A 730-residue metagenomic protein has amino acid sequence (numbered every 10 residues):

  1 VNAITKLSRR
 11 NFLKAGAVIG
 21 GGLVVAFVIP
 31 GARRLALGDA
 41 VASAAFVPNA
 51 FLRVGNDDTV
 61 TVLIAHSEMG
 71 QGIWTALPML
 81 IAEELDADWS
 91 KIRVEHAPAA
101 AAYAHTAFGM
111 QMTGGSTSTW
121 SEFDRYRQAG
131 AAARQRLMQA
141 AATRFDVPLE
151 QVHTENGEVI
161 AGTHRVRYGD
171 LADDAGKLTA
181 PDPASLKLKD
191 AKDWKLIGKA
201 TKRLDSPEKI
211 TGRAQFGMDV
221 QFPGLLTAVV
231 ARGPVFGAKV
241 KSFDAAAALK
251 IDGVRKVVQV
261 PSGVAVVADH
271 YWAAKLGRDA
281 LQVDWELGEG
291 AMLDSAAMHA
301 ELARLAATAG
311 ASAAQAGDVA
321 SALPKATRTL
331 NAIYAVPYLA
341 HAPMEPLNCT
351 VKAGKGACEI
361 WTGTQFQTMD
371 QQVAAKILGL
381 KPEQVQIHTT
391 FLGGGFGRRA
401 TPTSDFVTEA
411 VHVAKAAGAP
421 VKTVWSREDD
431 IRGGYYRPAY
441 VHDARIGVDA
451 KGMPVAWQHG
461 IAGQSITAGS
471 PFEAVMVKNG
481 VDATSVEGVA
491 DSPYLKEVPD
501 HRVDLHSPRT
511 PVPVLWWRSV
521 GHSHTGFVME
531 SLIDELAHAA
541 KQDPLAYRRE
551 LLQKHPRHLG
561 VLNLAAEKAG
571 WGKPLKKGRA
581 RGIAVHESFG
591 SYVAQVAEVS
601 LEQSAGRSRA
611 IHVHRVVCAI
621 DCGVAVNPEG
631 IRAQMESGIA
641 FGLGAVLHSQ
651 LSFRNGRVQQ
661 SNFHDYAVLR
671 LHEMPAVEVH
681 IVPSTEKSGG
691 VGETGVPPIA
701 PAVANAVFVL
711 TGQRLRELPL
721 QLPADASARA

Functional and structural regions predicted by a protein language model:
N2-G20: N-terminal secretory signal peptides and thylakoid transit peptides that target proteins across membranes
D39-R213, V283-A291, S312-S321, N331-A332 (+5 more regions): Gly/Pro-rich active-site capping loops and adjacent beta-alpha segments that organize cofactor/substrate pockets
V60, E155-T163, V260-A273, A357-W361: Short glycine/threonine-rich beta-strand-turn micro-motifs
L225-P234: Short glycine-/aliphatic-rich beta-strand segments at the starts of folded cytosolic domains
F243, A248-V257: Short acidic amphipathic segments
A245-A247, R509, W516-E550, E602-A610: Long hydrophobic segments that form regular secondary structure
A273-L287: Charge-rich, low-aromatic oligomerization/scaffolding segments with amphipathic character
K554-L575: Amphipathic alpha-helical
